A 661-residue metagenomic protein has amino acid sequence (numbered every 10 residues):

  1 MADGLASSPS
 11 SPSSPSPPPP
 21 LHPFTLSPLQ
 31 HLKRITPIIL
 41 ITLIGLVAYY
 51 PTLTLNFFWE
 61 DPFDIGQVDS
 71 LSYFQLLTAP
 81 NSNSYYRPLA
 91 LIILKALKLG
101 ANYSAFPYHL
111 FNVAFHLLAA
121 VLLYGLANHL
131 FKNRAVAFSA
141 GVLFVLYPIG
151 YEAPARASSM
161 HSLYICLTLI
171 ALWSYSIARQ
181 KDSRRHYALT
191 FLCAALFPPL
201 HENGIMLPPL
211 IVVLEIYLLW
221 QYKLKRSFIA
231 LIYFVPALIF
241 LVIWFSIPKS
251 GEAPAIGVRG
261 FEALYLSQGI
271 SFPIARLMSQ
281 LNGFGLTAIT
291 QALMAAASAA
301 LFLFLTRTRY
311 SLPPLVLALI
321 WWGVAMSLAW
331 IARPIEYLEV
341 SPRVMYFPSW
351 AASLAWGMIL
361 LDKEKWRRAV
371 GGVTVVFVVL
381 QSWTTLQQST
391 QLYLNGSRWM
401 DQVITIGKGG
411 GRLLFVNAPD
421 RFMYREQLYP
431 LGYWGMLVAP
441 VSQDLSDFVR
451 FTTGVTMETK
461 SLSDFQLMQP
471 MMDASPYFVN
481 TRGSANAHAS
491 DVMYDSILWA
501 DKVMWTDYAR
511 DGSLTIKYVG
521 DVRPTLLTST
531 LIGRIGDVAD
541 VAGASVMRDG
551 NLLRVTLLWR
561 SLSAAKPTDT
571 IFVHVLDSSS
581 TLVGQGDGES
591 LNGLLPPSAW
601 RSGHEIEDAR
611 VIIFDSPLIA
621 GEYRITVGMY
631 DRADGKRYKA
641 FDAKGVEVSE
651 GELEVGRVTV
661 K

Functional and structural regions predicted by a protein language model:
A2-S10, S27-L462, M472, R482-N486 (+2 more regions): Polytopic membrane enzymes that build or remodel cell-surface glycoconjugates and lipids
D3-S8, P23-L26, I404-R412, A418-M423 (+1 more regions): C-terminal luminal/periplasmic domains and tails of membrane-associated envelope-modifying transferases
S8-P19: Ser/Thr/Pro-rich low-complexity tandem-repeat tracts
P17-L29: Arg/Gly-rich low-complexity intrinsically disordered repeat tracts
